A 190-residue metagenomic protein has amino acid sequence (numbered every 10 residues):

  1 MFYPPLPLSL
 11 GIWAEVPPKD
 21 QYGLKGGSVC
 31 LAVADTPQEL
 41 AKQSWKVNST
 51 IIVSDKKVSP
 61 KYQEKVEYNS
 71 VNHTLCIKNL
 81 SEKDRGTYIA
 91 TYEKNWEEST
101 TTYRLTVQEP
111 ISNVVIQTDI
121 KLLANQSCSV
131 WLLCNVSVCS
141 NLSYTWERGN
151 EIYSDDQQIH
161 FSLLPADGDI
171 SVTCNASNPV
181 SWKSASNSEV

Functional and structural regions predicted by a protein language model:
M1-G27, T36-E39, S44, T50 (+1 more regions): N-terminal Sec-dependent signal peptide, specifically the hydrophobic helical h-region
I12-P17, E109-I120: Proline-enriched interdomain boundary motifs that mark the N-terminal boundary and often initiate the first structured
S28, K61-E109: Ligand-binding face of N-terminal immunoglobulin V-set domains in extracellular IgSF glycoproteins
S28-A34, L123, C128-V138: A short beta-strand segment in extracellular, disulfide-stabilized domains
Q38-S49, Y62, V130, V136-N150: Solvent-exposed loop segments of extracellular immunoglobulin-like
I51-V58, Y62, R148-F161: Surface-exposed, flexible coil segments in extracellular/virion-facing regions
L80, Q157-S171: Solvent-exposed segments in extracellular or luminal domains encompassing
T87-P110, I152, T173-V190: Extracellular/luminal immunoglobulin-like beta-sandwich modules
